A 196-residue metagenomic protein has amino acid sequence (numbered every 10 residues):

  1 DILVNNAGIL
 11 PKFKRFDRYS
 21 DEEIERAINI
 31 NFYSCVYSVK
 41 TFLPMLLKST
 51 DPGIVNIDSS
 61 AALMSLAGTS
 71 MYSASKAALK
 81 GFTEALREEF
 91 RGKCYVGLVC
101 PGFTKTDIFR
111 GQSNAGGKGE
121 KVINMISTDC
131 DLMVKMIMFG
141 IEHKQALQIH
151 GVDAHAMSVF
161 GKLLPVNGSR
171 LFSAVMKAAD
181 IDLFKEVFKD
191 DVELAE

Functional and structural regions predicted by a protein language model:
A7-P11: Conserved NAD(P)H cofactor-binding loop of Rossmann-fold oxidoreductase domains
K14-F16, S20-E25: Substrate-binding pocket helix/loop in short-chain dehydrogenase/reductase
D17, L66-S70: Active-site loop immediately N-terminal to the catalytic Tyr-X3-Lys motif of short-chain dehydrogenase/reductase
V39, S75: Active-site helix of classical SDR
P44, E88-E89: Alpha-helical segment proximal to the catalytic Tyr-Lys
S59: Residue(s) in the substrate-gating loop at a strand-loop-helix junction that position the organic substrate next
F90-A154: SDR active-site lid
